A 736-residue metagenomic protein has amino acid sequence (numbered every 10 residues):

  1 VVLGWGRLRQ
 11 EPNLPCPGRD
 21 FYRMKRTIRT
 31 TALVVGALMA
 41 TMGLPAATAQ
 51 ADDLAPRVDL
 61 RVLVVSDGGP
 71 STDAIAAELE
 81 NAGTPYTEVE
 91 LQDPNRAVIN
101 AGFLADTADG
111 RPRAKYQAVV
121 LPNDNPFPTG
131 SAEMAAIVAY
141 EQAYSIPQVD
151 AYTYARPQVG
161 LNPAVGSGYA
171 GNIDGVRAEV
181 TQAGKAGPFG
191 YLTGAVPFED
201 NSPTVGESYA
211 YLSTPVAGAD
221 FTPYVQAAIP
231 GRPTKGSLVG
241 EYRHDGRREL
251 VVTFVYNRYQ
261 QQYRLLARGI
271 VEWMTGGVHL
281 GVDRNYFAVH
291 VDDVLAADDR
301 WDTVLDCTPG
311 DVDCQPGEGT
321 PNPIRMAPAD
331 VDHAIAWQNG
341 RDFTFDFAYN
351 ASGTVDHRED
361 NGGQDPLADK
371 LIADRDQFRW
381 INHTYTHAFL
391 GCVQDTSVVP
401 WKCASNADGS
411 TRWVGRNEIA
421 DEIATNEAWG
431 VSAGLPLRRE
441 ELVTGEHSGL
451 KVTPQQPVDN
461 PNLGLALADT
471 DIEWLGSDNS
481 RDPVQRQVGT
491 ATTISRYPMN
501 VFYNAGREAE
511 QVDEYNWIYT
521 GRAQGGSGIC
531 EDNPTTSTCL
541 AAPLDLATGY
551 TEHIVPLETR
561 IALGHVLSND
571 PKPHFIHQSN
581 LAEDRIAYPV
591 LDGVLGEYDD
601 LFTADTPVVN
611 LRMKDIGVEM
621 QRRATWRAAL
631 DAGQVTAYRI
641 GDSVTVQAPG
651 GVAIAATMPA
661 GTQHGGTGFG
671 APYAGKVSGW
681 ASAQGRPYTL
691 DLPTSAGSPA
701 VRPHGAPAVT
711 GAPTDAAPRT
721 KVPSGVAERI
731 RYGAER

Functional and structural regions predicted by a protein language model:
M24-A51: Secretory targeting and sorting signals
D53-A55, G236-S237, E241-H333, R341 (+4 more regions): Extracellular ligand-binding/catalytic regions of CAZymes and related secreted enzymes and adhesion modules
V58-R61, D124, V138-Y144, A151-A164 (+5 more regions): Metal-dependent polysaccharide deacetylase catalytic core of the NodB/CE4 family, i.e., the active-site-bearing domain
L63-A151, R156-Q158: Helical hinge/lid and interdomain linker segments adjacent to catalytic or ligand-binding clefts that mediate domain
E90, A267-A288, D332-G353, V431-A433 (+4 more regions): C-terminal domain-boundary segment and adjacent tail
P128-T129, Y152, R627-R736: C-terminal beta-sandwich/jelly-roll accessory domains of carbohydrate-active enzymes
I146-I229: An acidic, glycine-rich "communication" segment
L161-N162, G206-Y209, S213-V225, G231 (+9 more regions): Active-site-adjacent pocket scaffolds in enzyme catalytic domains
